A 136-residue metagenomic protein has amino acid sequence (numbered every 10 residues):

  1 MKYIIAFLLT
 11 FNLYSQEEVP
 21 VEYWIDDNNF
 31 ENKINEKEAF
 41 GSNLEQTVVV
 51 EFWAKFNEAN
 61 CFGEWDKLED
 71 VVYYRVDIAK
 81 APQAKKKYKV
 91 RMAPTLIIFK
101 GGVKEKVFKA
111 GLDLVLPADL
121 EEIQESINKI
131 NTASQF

Functional and structural regions predicted by a protein language model:
Y3-L13: Sec-dependent N-terminal signal peptides
Q16-W24: Cleaved targeting-peptide boundary
Y23-D70: Local sequence-structure signature of Cys/Sec-based thiol-disulfide redox active-site neighborhoods
F52-K55, I78, G111: Active-site-proximal beta-strand/loop segments in catalytic clefts of secreted hydrolases
V72-K80, K106: Short, internal strand/loop/helix patches that form the active-site neighborhood or redox-interaction surface
A84-K86: Short conserved loop adjoining the S-adenosyl-L-methionine
Y88-K100: Structural micro-motif
I98-F136: Non-catalytic, surface beta->alpha helical segment in thiol-disulfide oxidoreductase systems
